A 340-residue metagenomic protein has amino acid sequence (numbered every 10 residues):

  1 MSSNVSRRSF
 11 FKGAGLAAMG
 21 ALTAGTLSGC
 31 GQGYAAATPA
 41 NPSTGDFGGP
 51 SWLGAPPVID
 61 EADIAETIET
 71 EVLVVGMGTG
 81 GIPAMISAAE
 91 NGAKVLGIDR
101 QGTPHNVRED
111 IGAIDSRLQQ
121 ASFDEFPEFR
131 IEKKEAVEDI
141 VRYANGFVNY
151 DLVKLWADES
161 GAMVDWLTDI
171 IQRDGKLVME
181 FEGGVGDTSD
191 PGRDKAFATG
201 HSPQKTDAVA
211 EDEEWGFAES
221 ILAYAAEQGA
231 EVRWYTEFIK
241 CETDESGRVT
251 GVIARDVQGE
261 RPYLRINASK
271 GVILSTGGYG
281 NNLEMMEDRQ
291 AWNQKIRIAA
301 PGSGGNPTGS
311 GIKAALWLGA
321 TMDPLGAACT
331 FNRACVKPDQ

Functional and structural regions predicted by a protein language model:
S2-T70: Extreme N-terminal leader/targeting segments of oxidoreductases
V72-L96: N-terminal Rossmann-like FAD-binding beta1-loop-alpha1 element of flavoenzymes
I82-M85, V164, I312: Generic hydrophobic/aromatic pocket-lining and core-packing "Φ" positions
E90-R108: Glycine-rich FAD pyrophosphate-binding loop
D115-L155: Glycine-rich active-site loop/strand segments that organize a redox cofactor
F147-L152, I170-V185, T321-A328: A short alpha-helix-loop-beta-strand transition element characteristic of N-terminal alpha/beta dinucleotide-binding
A157-Y263, L283-M285, C335: Conserved redox-cofactor binding core of oxidoreductases
G259-R261, N267-D339: Glycine-rich loop(s) and the adjacent beta-strand/alpha-helix scaffold that form part
